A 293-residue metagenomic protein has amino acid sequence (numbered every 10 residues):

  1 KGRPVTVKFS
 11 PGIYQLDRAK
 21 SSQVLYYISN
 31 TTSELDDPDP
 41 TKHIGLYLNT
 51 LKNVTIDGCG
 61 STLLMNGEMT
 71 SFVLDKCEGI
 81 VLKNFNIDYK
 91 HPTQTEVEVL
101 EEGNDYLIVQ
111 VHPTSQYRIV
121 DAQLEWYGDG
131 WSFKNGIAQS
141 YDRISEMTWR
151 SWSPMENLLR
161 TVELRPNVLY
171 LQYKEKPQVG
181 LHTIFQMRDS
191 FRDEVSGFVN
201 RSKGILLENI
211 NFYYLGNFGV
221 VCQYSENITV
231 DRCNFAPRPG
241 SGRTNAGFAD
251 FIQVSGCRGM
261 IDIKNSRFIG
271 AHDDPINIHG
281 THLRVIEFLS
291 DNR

Functional and structural regions predicted by a protein language model:
K1-K8: Acidic Gly/Asp/Thr-rich repetitive segments characteristic of extracellular carbohydrate-active and adhesion proteins
F9, T55-G58, G79-N84, L181-H182 (+3 more regions): All-beta strand scaffolds that present successive hydrophobic residues in beta-strands
Q15-T55, L64-K83, H91-D105, F191-S202 (+2 more regions): Extracellular beta-strand-rich solenoid/capping regions of secreted or surface-exposed proteins that bind or remodel
G45-C59, M260, N265-D291: Short, solvent-exposed linear motifs at loop/edge-of-secondary-structure regions
D88-E146, N277-R293: Autoprocessing Asn-cyclization modules and mimics
G130-R201, L206-G216: Long, low-complexity, polar/charged, intrinsically disordered or flexibly structured peripheral segments
S225-M260, L289-N292: Long amphipathic alpha-helical scaffold regions
